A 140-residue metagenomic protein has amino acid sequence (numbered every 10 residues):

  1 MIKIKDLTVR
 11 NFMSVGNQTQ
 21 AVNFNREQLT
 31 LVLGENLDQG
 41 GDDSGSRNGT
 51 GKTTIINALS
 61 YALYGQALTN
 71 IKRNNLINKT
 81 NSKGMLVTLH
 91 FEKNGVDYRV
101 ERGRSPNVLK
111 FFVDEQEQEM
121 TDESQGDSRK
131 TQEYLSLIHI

Functional and structural regions predicted by a protein language model:
M1-Q118: Extreme N-terminal "head/tail" segments of very large remodeling/mechanoenzyme assemblies
G103-V108, E123-R129: A short, sequence-level motif marking secondary-structure junctions
I138-I140: Conserved small/polar residues in nucleotide/adenosyl-binding loops
